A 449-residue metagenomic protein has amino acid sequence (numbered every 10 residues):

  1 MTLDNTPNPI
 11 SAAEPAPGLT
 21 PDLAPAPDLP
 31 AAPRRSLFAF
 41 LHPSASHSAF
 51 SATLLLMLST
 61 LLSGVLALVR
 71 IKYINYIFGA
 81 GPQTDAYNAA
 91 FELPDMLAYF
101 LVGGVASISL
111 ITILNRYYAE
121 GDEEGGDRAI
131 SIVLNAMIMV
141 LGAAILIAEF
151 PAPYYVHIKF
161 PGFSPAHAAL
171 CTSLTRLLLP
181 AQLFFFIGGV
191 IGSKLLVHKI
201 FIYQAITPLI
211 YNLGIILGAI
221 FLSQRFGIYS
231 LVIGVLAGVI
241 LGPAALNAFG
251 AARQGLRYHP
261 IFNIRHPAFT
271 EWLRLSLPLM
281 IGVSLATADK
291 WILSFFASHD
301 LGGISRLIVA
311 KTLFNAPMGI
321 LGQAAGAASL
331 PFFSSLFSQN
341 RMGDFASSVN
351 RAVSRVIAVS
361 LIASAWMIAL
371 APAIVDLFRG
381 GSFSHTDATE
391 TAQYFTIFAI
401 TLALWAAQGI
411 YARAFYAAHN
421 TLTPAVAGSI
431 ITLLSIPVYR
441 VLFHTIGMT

Functional and structural regions predicted by a protein language model:
L3-L29, R35-A49, N247-A286: Interhelical loop/hinge segments that connect adjacent transmembrane helices in multipass membrane
H47-T112, R116, I216, L277-F296: Signature of the first transmembrane helix
F50-L54, N88, E124-M139, A143 (+7 more regions): Interfacial transmembrane-helix starts/ends
S51-K72, G238, G242, L246-G250 (+1 more regions): Transmembrane helical elements of multi-pass membrane transporters/channels
G103-A119, G322-R341, A412: Helix-loop junctions and terminal segments of transmembrane helices in multi-pass membrane transport/translocation
Y154-R176, I368-L402: Interfacial segments at transmembrane-helix termini and the short loops linking adjacent helices
L183-I206, I400-I430, V441: Membrane-interface junctions at transmembrane-helix termini in multi-pass inner-membrane proteins
I202, N212-A248, L422, T432-T449: Membrane-interface helix-loop junctions in multi-pass transport and translocation proteins
